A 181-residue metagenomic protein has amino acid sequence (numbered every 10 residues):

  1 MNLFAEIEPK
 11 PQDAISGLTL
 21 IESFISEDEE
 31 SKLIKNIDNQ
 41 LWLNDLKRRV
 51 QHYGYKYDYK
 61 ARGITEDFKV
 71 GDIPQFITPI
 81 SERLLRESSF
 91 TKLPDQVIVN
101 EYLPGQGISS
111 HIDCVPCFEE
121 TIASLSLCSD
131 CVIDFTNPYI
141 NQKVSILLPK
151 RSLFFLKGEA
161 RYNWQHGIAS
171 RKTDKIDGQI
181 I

Functional and structural regions predicted by a protein language model:
M1-I181: Non-heme Fe(II) oxygenase metal-center motifs and adjacent flexible, charged/small-residue loops
